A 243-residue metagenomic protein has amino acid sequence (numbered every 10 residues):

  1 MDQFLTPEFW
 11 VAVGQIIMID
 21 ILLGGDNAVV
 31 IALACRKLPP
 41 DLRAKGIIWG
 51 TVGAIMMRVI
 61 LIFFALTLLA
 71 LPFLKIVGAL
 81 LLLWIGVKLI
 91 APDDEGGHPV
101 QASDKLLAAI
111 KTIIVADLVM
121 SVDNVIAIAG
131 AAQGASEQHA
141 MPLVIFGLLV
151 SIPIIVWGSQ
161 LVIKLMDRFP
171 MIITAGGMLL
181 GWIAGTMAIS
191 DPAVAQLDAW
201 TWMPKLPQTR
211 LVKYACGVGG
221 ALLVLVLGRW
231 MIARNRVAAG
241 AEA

Functional and structural regions predicted by a protein language model:
M1-A243: Multi-pass alpha-helical transmembrane bundle typical of ion/small-solute transporters and intramembrane aspartyl
